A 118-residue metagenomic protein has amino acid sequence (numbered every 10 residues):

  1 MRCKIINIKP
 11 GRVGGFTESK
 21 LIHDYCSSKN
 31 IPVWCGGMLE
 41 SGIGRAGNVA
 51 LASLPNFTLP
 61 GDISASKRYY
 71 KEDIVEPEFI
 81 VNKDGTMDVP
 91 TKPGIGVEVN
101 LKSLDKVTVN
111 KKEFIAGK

Functional and structural regions predicted by a protein language model:
M1-T86: Shared catalytic-loop signature of beta/alpha-barrel
I74-K118: C-terminal extensions of enzymes
